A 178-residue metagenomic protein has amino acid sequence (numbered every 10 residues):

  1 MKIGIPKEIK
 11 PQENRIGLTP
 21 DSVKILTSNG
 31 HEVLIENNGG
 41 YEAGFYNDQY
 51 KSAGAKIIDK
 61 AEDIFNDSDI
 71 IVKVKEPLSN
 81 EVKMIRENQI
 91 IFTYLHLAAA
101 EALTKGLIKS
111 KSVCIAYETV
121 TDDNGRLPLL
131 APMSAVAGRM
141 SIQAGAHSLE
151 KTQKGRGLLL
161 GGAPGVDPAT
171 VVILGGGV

Functional and structural regions predicted by a protein language model:
K2, E8, S79-T170: Glycine/serine-rich phosphate-binding loop and adjoining beta1-alpha1 elements at the start of nucleotide-handling
K2-G106, S110: An N-terminal-biased, well-structured beta-alpha scaffold segment characteristic of Rossmann-like dinucleotide-binding
G175-G177: Glycine-rich Rossmann-fold phosphate-binding loop(s) that bind the pyrophosphate of adenine dinucleotide cofactors
